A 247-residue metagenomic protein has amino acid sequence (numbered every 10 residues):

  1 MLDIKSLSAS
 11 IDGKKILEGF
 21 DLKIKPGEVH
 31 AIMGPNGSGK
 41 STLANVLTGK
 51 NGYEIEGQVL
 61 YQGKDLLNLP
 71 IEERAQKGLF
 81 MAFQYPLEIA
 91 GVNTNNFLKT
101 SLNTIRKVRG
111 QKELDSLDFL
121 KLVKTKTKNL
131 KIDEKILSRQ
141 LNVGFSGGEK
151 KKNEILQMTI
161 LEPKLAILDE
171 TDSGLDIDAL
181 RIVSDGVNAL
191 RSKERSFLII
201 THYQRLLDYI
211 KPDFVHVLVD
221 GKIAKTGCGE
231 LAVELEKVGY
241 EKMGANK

Functional and structural regions predicted by a protein language model:
L2-I4, L17-G19: Conserved structural motif at the start of ABC-family nucleotide-binding domains
M33-P35: The feature captures the beta-strand-to-loop junction immediately N-terminal to the Walker
T48-G49: Helix-to-loop junction immediately C-terminal to a conserved catalytic motif
Q58-R74, N142: ABC ATPase NBD Q-loop/coupling interface
L87-K164: ABC-family P-loop ATPase nucleotide-binding domains
I167-T171, D178: Walker B catalytic motif
F214, L218, K222-G244: Conserved beta-strand-loop-alpha-helix hinge in the C-terminal portion of ABC ATPase nucleotide-binding domains
